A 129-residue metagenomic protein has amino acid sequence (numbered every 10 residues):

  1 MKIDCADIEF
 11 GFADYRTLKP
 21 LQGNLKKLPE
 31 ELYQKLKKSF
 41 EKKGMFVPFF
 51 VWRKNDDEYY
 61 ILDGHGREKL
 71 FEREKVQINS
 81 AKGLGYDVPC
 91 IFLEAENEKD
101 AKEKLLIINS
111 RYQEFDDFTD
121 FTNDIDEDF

Functional and structural regions predicted by a protein language model:
M1-I91, K102-F129: Short, charged/polar connector segments at secondary-structure boundaries
E96-D100: A short acidic, often aromatic-flanked loop/helix-cap motif at beta-alpha or helix-coil junctions that lines enzyme
